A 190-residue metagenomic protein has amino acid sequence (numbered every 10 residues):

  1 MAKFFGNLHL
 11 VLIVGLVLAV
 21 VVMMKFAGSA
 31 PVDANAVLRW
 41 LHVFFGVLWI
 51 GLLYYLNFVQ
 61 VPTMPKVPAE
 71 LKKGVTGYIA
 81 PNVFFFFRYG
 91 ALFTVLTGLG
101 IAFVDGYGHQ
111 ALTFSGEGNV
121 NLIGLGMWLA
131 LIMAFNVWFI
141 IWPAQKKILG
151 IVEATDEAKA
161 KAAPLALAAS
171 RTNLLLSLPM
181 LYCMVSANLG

Functional and structural regions predicted by a protein language model:
M1-G190: Polytopic transmembrane helical bundles with strong interfacial aromatic enrichment
